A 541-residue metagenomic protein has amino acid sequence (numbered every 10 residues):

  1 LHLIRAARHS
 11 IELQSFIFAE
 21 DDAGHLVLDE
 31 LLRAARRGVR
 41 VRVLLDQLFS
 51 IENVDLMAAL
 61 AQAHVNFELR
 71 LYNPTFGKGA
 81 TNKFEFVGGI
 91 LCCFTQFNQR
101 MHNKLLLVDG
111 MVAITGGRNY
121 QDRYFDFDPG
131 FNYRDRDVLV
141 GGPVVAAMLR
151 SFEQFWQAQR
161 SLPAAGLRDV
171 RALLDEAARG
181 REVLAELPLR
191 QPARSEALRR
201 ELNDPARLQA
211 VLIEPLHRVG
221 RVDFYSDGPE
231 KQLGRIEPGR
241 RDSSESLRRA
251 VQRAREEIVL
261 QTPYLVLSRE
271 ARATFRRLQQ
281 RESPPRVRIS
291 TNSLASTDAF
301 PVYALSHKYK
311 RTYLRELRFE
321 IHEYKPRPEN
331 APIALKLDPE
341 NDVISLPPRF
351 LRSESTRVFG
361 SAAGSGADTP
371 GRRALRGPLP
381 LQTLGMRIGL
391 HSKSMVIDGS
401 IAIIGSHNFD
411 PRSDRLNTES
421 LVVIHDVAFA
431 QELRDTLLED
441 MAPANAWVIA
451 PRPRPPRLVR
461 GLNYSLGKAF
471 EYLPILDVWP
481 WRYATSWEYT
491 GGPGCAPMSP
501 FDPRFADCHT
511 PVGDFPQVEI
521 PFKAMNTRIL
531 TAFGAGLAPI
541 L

Functional and structural regions predicted by a protein language model:
L1-K104, V108-L541: Charged, low-complexity intrinsically disordered terminal segments
